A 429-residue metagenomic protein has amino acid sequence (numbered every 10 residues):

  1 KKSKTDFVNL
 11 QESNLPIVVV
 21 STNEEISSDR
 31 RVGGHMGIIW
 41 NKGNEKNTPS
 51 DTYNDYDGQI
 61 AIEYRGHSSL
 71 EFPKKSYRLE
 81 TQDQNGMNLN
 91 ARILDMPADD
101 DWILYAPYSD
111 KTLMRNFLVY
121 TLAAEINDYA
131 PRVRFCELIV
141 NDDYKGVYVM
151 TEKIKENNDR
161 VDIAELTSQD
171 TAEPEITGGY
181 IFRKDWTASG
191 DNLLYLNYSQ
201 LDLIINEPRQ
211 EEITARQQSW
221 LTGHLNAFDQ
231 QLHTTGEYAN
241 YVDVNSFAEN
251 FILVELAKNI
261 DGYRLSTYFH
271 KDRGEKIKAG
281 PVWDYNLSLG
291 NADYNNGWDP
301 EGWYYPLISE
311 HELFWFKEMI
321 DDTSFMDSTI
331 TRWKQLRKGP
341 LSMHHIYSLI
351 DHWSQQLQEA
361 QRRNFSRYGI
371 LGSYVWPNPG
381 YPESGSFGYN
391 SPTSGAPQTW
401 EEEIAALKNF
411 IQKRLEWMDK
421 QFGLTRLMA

Functional and structural regions predicted by a protein language model:
K2-K4, P131, G262-R264: Extracellular and select intracellular beta-sandwich modules with Ser/Thr-enriched, small-residue motifs on
S3-T112, L118: Conserved NTP-binding catalytic cores of kinases and kinase-like/nucleotidyltransferase enzymes across multiple kinase
I26, S68, F72, I204-R264 (+1 more regions): Middle-to-C-terminal accessory/interaction subdomains
V32, N47-S50, L89-I93, R115-N116 (+6 more regions): Short, solvent-exposed loop/turn and secondary-structure capping segments
T52-R78, I139-V140, K145, V161 (+2 more regions): Carboxylate/His-rich catalytic cores and anion/metal-binding grooves
E80-G86, R92, M96-P107, I126-P131 (+3 more regions): Internal "kinase-insert"/substrate-recognition segments embedded within catalytic cores of ATP-dependent enzymes
P107-N141: A conserved helix-loop-beta module that forms one wall/lid of the active-site cleft in ATP-utilizing catalytic domains
